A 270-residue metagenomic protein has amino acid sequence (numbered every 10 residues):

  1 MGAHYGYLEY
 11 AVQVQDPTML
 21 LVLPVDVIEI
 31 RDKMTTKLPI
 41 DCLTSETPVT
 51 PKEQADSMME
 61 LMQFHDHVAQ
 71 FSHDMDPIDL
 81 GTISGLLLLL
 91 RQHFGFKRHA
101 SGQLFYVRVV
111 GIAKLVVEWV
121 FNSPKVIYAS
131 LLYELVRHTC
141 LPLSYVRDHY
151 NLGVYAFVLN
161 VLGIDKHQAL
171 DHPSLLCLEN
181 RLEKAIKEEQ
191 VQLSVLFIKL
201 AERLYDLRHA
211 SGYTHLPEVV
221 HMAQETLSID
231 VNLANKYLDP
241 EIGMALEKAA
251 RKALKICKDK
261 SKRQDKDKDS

Functional and structural regions predicted by a protein language model:
G2, G6-S270: Active-site helical microenvironments for divalent-metal-assisted chemistry
